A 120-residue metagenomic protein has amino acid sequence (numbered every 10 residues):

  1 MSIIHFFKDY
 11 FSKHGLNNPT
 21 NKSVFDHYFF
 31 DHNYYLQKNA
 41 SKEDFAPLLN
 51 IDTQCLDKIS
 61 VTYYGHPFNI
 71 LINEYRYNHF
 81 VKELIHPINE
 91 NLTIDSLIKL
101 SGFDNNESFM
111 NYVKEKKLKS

Functional and structural regions predicted by a protein language model:
M1-Y34, K42-E43, P47-C55, I59 (+5 more regions): Alpha-helical bundle regulatory/interaction domains
